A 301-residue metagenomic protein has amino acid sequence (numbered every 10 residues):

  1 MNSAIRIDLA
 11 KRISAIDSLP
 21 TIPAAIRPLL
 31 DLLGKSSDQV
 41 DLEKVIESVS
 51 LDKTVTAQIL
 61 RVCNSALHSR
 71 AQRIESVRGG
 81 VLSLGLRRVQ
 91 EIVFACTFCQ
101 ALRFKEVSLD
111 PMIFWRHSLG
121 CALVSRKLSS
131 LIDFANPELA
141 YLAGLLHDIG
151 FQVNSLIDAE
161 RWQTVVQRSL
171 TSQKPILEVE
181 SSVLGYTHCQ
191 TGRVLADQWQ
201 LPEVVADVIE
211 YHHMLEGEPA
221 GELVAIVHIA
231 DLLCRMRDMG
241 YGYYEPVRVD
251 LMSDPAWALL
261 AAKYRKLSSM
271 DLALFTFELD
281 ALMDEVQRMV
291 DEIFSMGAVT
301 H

Functional and structural regions predicted by a protein language model:
M1-T164, L170, I176-M252, S295-T300: Conserved alpha-helical "signature site" that marks functionally important helical segments or helix/loop junctions
Q167, F277, D284: Replace "anionic and nucleotidyl ligands
Q198, V205, R265, S269-A281: C-terminal amphipathic alpha-helical segment
Y243, A273-F277, E292-M296: Long amphipathic alpha-helical segments
A281-H301: Non-catalytic terminal regions of proteins
